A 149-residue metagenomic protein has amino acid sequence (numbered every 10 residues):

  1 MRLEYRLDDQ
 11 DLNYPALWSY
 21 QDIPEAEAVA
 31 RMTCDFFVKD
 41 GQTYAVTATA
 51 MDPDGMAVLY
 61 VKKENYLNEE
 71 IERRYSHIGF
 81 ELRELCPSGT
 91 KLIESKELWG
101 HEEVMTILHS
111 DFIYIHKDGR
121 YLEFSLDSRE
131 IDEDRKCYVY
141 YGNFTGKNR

Functional and structural regions predicted by a protein language model:
M1-W18, G79-E94: Short, basic/aromatic beta-hairpin or loop at an interaction surface
L17-A26, E94-E103: Short alpha-helix capping/helix-loop boundary micro-motifs
A28-M32, M105-L108: Short, well-ordered loop/turn sites that connect or cap secondary structure elements
Q42-P53, G119-I131: Short beta-strand-centered aromatic/proline hotspots
T49-W99: Surface-exposed beta-loop interaction hotspot
P53-K63, I131-N143: Short, solvent-exposed secondary-structure boundary/capping segments
